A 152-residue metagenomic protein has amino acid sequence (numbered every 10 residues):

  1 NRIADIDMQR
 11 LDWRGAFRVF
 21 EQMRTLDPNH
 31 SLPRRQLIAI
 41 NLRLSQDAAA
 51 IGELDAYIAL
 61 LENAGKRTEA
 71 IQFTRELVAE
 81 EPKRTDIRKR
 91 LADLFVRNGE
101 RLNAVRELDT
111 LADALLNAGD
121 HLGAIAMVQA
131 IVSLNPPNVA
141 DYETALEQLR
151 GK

Functional and structural regions predicted by a protein language model:
N1-K152: Repeat-based scaffolding regions
